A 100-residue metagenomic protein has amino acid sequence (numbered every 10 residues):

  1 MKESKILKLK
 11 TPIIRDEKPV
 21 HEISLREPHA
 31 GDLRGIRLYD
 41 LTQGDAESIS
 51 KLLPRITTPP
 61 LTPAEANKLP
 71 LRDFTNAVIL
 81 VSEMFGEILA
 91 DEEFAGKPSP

Functional and structural regions predicted by a protein language model:
K2-P100: Short, surface-exposed, charged amphipathic helix/loop patches that serve as local interaction elements
